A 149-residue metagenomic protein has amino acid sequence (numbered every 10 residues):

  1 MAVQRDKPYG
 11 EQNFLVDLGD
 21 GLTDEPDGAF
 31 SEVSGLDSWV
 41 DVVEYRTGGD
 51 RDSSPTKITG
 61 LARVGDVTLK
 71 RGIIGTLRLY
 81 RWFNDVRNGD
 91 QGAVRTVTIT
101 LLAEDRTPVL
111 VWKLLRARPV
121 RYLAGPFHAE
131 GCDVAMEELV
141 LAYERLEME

Functional and structural regions predicted by a protein language model:
M1-E149: Glycine-rich, low-complexity intrinsically disordered segments
